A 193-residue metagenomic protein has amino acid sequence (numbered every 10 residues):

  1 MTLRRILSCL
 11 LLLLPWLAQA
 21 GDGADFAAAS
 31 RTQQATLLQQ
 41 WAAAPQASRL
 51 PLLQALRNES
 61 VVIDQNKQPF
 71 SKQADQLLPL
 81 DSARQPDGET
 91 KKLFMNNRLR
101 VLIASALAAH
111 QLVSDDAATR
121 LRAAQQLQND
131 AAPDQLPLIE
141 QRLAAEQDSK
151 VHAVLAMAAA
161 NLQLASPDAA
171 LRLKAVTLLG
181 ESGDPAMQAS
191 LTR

Functional and structural regions predicted by a protein language model:
T2-L12: Sec-dependent signal peptide recognition, specifically the positively charged N-region followed immediately by
L13-L17: N-terminal signal peptide c-region/cleavage motif recognized by signal peptidases
A20-R193: Extended repeat-based scaffolds of very large eukaryotic assembly and lipid-transport proteins
